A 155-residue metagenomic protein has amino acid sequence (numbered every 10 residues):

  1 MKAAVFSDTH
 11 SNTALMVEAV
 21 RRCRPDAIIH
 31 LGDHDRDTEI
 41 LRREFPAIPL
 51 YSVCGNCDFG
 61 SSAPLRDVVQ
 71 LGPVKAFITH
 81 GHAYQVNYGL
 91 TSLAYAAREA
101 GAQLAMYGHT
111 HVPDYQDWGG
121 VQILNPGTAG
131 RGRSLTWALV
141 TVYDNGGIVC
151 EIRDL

Functional and structural regions predicted by a protein language model:
M1, A76, V121: Alpha/beta-hydrolase fold active-site loops
K2-L71: Core catalytic region of metal-dependent phosphoesterases/phosphodiesterases, especially metallo-beta-lactamase-like
A3, L15, R22, L65 (+4 more regions): Binuclear metal-dependent phosphoesterase catalytic core
S7, G32, C54-N56, H80 (+3 more regions): Residues at the C-termini of beta-strands that transition into short coil/loop
H10-A14, D35-E39, C57-S62, Y84-G89 (+2 more regions): Active-site environment of divalent metal-dependent phosphoester hydrolases
D26-A27, A76, L104: Short, Asp-centered acidic motifs that coordinate Mg2+ and/or phosphate in catalytic or ligand-binding sites
R42-Y51, Y115-T128: Short acidic, glycine/proline-enriched helix-loop-strand junctions
Y51-S52, A63-A100: Glycine/small-residue-rich loop that forms an oxyanion/phosphate-binding "nest" at active or ligand-binding sites
